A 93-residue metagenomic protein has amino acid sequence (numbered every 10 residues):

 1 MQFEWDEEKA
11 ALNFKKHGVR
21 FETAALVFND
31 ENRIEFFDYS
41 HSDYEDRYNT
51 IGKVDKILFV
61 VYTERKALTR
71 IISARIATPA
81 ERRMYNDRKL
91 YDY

Functional and structural regions predicted by a protein language model:
M1-Y93: Ribonuclease/tRNase effector modules and their secretory precursors
